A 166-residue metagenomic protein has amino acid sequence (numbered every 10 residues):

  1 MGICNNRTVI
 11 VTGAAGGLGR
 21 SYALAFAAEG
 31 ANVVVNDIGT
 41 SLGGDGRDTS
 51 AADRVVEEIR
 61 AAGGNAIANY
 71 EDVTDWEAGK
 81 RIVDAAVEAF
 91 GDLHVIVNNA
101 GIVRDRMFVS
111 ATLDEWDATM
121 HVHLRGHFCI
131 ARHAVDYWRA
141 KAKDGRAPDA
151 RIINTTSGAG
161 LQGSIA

Functional and structural regions predicted by a protein language model:
G2-V34: Canonical Rossmann dinucleotide-binding motif of NAD(H)/NADP(H)-dependent dehydrogenases/reductases, specifically
C4-N5, A62-N65, A78, A85-N98 (+2 more regions): A glycine-rich helix->loop->beta "capping" turn within Rossmann-like NAD(P)(H)-dependent oxidoreductase domains
E29-R54: Conserved glycine-rich Rossmann-like NAD(P)H-binding loop of the short-chain dehydrogenase/reductase
T49, D53, Y70-R81, L113: The beta1-alpha1 cofactor-binding region of Rossmann-like NAD(H)/NADP(H)-dependent oxidoreductases
I59, M107-F108, E115-D117: Substrate-binding pocket helix/loop in short-chain dehydrogenase/reductase
A131-R132: A short, exposed helix-loop element centered on a Lys and neighboring polar residues
R139, K143-A166: Catalytic loop of short-chain dehydrogenase/reductase
